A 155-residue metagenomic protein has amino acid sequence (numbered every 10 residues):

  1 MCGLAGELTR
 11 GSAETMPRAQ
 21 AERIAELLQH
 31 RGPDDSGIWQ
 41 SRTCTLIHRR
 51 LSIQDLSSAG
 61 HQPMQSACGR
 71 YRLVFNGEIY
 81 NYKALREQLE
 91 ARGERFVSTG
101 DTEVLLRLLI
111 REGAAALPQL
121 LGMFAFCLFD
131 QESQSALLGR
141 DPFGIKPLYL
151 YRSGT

Functional and structural regions predicted by a protein language model:
M1-T155: N-terminus-centric sequence/structural signature that marks the extreme N-terminus and adjacent "lid/interface" module
